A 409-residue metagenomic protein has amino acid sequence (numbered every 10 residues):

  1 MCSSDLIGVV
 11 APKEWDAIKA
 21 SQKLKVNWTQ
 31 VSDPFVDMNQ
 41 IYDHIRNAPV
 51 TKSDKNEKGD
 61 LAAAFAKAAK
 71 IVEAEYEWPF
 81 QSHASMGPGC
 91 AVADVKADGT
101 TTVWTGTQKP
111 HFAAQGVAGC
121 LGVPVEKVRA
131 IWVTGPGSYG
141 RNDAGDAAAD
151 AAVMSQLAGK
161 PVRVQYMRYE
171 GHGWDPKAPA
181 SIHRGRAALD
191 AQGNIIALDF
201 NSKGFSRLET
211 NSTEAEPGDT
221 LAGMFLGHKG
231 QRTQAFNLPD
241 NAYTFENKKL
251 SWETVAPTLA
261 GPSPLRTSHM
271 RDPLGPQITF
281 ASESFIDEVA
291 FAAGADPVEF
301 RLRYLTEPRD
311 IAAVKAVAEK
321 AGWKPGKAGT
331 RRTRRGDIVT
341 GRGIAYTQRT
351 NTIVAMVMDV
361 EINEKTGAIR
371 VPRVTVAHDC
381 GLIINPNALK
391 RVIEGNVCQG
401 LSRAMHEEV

Functional and structural regions predicted by a protein language model:
M1-L382, H406-V409: Structural alpha/beta core scaffold segments of enzyme domains
I383-C398: Conserved phosphate-binding loops in nucleotide/dinucleotide-binding enzymes
